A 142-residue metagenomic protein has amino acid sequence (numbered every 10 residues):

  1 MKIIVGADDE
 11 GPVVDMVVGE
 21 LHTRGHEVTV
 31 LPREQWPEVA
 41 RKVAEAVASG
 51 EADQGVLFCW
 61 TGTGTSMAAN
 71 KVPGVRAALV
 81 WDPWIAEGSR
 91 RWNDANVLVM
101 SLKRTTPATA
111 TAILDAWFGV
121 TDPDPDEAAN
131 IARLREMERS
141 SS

Functional and structural regions predicted by a protein language model:
I4-G6, V17, P83-S142: C-terminal binding/interaction regions
P12-T23: Short, solvent-exposed amphipathic alpha-helices that sit in or adjacent to ligand/effector-binding or catalytic
R24, V72-P73, N93: Short, structured coil segments at secondary-structure junctions
E27-P37: A short beta-strand-loop structural module common to alpha/beta enzyme folds
E38-V43, I85: Short acidic active-site motifs
K42-G50: Short, well-structured alpha-helical segments in soluble
G50, L57-R76: Compact, glycine-rich, soluble single-domain proteins
E51-D53, D94: Short, high-confidence coil segments that cap the C-terminus of an alpha-helix and link into the following beta-strand
